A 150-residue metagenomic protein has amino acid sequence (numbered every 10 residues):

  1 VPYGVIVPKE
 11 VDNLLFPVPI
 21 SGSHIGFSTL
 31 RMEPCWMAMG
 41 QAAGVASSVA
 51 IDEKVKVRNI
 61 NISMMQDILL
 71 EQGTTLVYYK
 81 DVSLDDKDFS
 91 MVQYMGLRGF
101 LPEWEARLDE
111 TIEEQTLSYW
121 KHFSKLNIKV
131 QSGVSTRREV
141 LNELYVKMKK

Functional and structural regions predicted by a protein language model:
V1-L70: Flavin (FAD/FMN)-binding glycine-rich loop and adjacent Rossmann-like elements that form
S28, E53, K80, E105 (+1 more regions): Conserved short-loop catalytic and cofactor-binding motifs
S28, M32-C35, V57, S83-K87 (+2 more regions): Extracytoplasmic/periplasmic, Sec-exported soluble proteins
M39, F100-E103: C-terminal catalytic lobe of FAD-dependent flavoproteins
Q41-A42, V49, E71, L97 (+2 more regions): Generic detector of well-ordered secondary structure
S48, V77, E103-W104: A local structural micro-motif
E53, N59-F100: Catalytic cores of secreted or luminal carbohydrate-active enzymes
D88-R98, E105-K150: Short, solvent-exposed alpha-helical surface patches in non-cytosolic proteins
